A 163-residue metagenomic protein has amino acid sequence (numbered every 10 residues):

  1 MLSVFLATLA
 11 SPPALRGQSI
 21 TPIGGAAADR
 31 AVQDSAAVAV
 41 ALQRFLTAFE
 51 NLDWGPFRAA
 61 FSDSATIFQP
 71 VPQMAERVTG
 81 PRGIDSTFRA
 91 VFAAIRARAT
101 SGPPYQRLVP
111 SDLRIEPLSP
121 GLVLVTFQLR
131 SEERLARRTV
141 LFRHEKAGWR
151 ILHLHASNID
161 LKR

Functional and structural regions predicted by a protein language model:
M1-P12, R16: Bacterial N-terminal signal peptides
L15-D63, R82-G83, K162-R163: Short, low-complexity N-terminal intrinsically disordered segments enriched in polar/charged residues
Q18-T21, L135-K162: Short beta-strand edge/turn micro-motifs at domain boundaries
T21, V71, T79-R134: Surface-exposed, charged secondary-structure patches
R44-L52, A60-F68, T87-R98, E132 (+1 more regions): Structured segments of extracytoplasmic/periplasmic soluble domains in secreted or envelope-associated proteins
S64, Q73-M74, R130-E133, A156-L161: Solvent-exposed loop/turn segments at secondary-structure junctions within structured extracellular/periplasmic domains
T66, V123-L124, R150: General beta-strand recognition
